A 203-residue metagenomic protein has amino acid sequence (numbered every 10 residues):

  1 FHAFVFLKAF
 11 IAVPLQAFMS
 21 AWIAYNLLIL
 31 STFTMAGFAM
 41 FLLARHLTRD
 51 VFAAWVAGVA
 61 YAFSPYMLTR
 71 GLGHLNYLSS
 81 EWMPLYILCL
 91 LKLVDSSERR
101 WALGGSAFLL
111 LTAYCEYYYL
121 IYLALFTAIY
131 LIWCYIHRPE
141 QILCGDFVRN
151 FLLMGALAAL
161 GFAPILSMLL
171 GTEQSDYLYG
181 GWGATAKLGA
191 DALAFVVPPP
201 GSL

Functional and structural regions predicted by a protein language model:
F1-A36, P65-S80, A186-L203: Membrane-interface coil-to-helix junctions
V5, E98, L143, G180-G183 (+1 more regions): Coil-to-alpha-helix initiation sites in intrinsically disordered, low-complexity, charged segments
V13-Q16, D95, D146: Short amphipathic alpha-helical coupling elements at transmembrane boundaries
L28-L47, V51-I136, M154-A158, A163-I165: Membrane-embedded helix bundles of polyisoprenyl
S97-E98, P139-Q141, P200: Residue-level recognition of short, well-ordered coil/turn positions that link secondary-structure elements
R138-L152: Membrane-interface helix-loop-helix junctions at transmembrane boundaries of multi-pass membrane enzymes, predominantly
G155, F162-L203: Periplasmic/ER-lumenal interhelical loops and adjacent helix-loop junctions in multi-pass membrane proteins
